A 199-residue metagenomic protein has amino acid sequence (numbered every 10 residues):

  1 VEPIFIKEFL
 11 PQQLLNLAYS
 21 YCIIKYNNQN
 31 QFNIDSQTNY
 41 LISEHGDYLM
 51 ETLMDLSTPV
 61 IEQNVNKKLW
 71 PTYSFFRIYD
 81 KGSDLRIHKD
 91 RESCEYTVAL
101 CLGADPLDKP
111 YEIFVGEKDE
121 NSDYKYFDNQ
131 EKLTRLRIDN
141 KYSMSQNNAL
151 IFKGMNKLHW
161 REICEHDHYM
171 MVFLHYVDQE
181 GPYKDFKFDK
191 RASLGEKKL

Functional and structural regions predicted by a protein language model:
V1-V65: Non-heme Fe(II)/2-oxoglutarate
L56-V60, F75, T97, C101: Generic beta-strand or strand-like secondary-structure segments
Q63, K68-L69, F173-Y176: Histidine-/acidic-rich catalytic cores in large beta-rich domains
V65-F75, K109: A short coil-to-beta-strand element that immediately follows conserved catalytic motifs
I78: Conserved active-site beta-strand element of glycosyltransferases/polysaccharide synthases
K81-N156, H168-V172, D178-R191: Catalytic core of non-heme Fe(II) oxygenases with the double-stranded beta-helix
W160-H166: Short proline/glycine-enriched turn/loop segments at secondary-structure junctions
K190-L199: Acidic/histidine-enriched, glycine/proline-rich intrinsically disordered or flexible terminal extensions
